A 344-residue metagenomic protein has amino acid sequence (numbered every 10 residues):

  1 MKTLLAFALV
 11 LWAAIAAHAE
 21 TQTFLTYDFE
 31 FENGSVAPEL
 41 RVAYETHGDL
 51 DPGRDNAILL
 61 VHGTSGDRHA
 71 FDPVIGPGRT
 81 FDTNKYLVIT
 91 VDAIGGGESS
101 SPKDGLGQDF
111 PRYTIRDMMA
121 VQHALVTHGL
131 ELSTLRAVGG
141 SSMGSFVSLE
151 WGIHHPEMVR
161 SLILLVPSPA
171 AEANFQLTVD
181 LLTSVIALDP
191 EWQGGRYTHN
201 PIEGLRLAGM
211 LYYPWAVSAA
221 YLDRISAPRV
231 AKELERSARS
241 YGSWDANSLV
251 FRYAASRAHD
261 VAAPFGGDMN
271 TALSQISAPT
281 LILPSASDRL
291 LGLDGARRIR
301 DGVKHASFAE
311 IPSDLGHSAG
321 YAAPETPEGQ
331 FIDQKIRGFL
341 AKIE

Functional and structural regions predicted by a protein language model:
E20-T46: N-terminal cap/lid segment of alpha/beta-hydrolase-fold proteins
R41-G105: N-terminal cap/lid subdomain of alpha/beta-hydrolase-fold enzymes
R116-R136: Conserved acidic catalytic loop of the alpha/beta-hydrolase fold
T134-A173: Conserved hydrolase catalytic core segment
M158, I163-R239: Alpha/beta-hydrolase-fold enzymes
I276, I282-P284: Short beta-strand/loop motif that positions the catalytic acidic residue of the alpha/beta-hydrolase fold
R289-G295: Conserved alpha/beta-hydrolase "acid-adjacent" motif
A306-E344: Catalytic active-site module of serine/aspartate enzymes centered on a nucleophile-bearing elbow/loop
